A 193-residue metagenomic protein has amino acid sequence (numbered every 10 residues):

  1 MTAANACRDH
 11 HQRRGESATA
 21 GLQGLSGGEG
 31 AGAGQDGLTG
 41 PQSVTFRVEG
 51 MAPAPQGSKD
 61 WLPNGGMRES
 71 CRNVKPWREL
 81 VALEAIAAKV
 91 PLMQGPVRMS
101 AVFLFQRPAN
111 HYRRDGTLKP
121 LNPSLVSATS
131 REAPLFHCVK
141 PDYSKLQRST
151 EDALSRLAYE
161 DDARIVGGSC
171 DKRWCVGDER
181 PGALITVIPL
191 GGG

Functional and structural regions predicted by a protein language model:
T2-G193: Acidic, proline/glycine-enriched N-terminal capping motif
